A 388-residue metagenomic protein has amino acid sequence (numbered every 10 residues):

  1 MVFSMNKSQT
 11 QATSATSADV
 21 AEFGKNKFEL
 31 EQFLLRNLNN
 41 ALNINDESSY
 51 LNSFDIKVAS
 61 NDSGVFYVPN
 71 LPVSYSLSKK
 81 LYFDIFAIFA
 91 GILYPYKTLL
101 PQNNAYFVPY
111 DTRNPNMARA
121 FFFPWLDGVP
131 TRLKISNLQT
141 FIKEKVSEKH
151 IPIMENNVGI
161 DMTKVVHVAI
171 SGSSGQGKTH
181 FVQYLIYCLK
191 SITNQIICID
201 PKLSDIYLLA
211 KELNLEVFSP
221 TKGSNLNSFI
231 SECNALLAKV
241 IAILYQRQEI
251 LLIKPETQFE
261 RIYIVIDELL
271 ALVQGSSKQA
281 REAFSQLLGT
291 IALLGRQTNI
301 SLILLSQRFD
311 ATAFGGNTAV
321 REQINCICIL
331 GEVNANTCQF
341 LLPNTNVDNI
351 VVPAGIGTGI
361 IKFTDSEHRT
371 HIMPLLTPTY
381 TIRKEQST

Functional and structural regions predicted by a protein language model:
M1, S8-A12, F66-L71, F122-E249 (+2 more regions): P-loop NTPase catalytic phosphate-binding loop
M1-K164: Basic- and hydrophobic-enriched, low-structure N-terminal and domain-boundary segments that flank ATP-binding catalytic
V73-L81, I253-T257, G315: Short acidic, glycine/proline-enriched loop segments that cap or flank alpha-helices
K80-A87, S306-E385: Conserved ATP-driven motor cores of ASCE-family P-loop NTPases powering translocation/secretion/packaging/pilus
L100, L251-L252, G331, A335: Secondary-structure transition/capping residues
Q102-F107, D205-Y207, S231-V240, T298-L304 (+2 more regions): Low-complexity, flexible helical/coil segments
A169, R261-I266: Structural motif
Q248-Y263: Short helix/loop segment immediately N-terminal to the Walker
